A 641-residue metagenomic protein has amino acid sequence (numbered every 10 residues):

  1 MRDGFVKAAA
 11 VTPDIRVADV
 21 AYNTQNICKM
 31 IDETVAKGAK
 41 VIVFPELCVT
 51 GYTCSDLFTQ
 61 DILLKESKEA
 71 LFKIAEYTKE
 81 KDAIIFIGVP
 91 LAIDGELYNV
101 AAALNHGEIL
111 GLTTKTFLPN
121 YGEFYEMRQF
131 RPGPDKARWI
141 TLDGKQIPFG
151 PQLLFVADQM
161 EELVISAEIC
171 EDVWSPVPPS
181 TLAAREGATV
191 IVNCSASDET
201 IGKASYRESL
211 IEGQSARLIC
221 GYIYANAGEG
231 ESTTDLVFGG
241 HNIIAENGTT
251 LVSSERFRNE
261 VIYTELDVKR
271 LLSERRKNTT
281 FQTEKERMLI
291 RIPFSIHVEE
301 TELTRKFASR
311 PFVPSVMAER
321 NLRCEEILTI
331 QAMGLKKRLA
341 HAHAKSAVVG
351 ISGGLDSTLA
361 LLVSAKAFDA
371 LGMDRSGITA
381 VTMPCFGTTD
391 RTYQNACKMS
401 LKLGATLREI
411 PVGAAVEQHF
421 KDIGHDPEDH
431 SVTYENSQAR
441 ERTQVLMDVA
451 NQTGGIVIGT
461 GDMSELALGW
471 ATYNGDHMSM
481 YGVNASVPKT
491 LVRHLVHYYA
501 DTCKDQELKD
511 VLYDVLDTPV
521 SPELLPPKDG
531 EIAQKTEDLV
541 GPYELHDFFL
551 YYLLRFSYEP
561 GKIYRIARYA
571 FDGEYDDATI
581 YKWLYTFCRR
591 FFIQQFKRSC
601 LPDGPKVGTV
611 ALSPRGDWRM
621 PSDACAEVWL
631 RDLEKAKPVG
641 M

Functional and structural regions predicted by a protein language model:
M1-G350, K366-R375, L407: Enzyme catalytic cores with a strong preference for nitrogen-chemistry domains
K7, N23, E161, I219-C220 (+5 more regions): ATP/NTP-dependent adenylation/nucleotidyl-transfer catalytic domains that generate, transfer, or process NMP-activated
